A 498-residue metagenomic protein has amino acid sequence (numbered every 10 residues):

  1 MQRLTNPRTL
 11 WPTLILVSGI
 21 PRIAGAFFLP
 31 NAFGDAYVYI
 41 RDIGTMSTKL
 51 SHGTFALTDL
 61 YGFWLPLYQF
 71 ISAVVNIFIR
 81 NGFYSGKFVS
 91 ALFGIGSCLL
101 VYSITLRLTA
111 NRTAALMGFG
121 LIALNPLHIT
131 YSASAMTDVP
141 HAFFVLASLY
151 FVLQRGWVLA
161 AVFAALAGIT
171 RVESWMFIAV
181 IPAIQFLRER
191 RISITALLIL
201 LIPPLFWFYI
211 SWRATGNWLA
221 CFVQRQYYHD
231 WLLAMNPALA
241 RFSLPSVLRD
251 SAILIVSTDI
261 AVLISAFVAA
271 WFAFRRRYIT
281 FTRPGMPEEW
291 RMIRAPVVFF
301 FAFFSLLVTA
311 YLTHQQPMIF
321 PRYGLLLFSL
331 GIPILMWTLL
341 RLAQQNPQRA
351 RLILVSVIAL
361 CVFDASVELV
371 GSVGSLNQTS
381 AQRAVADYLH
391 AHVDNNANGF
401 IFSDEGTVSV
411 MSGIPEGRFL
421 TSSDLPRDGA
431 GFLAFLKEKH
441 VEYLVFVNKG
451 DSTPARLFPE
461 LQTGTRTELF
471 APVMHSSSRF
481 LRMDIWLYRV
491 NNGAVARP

Functional and structural regions predicted by a protein language model:
M1-Q2, L153-W157, M176-P204, F208-Y209 (+1 more regions): Perimembrane helix-loop-helix junctions
W11-L16, V162, I178-A179, L197-L205 (+3 more regions): Signature aromatic-anchored transmembrane alpha helix within multi-pass, membrane-resident enzymes that catalyze glycan
L16, P182, A252-V297, F301-F304: Hydrophobic, aromatic-rich transmembrane alpha-helices and their immediate juxtamembrane boundary segments
I20-P21, G25-F28, R191-A269, F300-L307: Membrane-lumen/periplasm interface segments of specific transmembrane helices in polyprenyl phosphate-linked
G25-Y37, T48-A73, I77-F78, Y84-K87: Membrane-proximal lumenal/periplasmic loop motifs of glycosylation machinery
F33, L127-D138: Short acidic/glycine- and proline-prone juxtamembrane loop motifs at membrane-interface regions of multi-pass membrane
S132, D138, A167, M176 (+3 more regions): Hydrophobic/aromatic-rich transmembrane helices and adjacent perimembrane loops
S356-S409, F419-D424, A430, L436-K437 (+1 more regions): Membrane-embedded, lumen/periplasm-facing catalytic core of multi-pass transferases that use lipid-linked donors
